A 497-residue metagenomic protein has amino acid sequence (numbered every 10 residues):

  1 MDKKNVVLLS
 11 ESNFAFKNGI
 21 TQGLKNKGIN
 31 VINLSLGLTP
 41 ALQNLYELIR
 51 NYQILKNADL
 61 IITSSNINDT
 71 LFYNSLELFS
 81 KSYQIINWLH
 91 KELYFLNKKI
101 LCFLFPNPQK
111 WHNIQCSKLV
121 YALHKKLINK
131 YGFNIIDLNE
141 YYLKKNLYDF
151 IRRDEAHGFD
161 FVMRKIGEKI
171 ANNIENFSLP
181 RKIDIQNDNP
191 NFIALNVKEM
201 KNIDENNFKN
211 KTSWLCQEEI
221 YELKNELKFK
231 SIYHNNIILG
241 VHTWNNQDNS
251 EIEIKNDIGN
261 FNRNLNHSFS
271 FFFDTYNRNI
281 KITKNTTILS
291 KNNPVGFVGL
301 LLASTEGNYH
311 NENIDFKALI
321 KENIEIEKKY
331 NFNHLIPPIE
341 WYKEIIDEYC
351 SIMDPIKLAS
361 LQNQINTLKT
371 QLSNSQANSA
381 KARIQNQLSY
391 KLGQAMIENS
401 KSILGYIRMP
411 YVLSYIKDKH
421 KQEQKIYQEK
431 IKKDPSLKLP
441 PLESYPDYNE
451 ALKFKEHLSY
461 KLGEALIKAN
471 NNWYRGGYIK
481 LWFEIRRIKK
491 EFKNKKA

Functional and structural regions predicted by a protein language model:
M1-N57, S231-L265, S270-T275, N279-L300: Serine-esterase "nucleophile elbow" of acetyl-processing enzymes
L8, F16, G23-N26, D149-I193: Histidine-centered active-site loop/cap adjacent to the catalytic His in serine esterases/O-acetyl transfer systems
N44-K81: Oxyanion-hole/transition-state-stabilizing segment in secreted/luminal serine hydrolases and related acyltransferases
S64, N68, K91-A122: Active-site segments of SGNH/GDSL-like serine hydrolases that catalyze O-acetyl group transfer/hydrolysis on lipids
L76-E92, S117-A122, G167: Well-ordered, non-membrane alpha-helical segments in soluble/globular domains
L101-F105, K118-R152, K165-F177: Extracellular serine-dependent O-acyl
N176-N236, G240-N249, G259-N262, N266-N277 (+1 more regions): Glycan-recognition and processing domains
F332-A497: Boundary detector for helix-to-coil junctions that initiate low-complexity/charged tails
